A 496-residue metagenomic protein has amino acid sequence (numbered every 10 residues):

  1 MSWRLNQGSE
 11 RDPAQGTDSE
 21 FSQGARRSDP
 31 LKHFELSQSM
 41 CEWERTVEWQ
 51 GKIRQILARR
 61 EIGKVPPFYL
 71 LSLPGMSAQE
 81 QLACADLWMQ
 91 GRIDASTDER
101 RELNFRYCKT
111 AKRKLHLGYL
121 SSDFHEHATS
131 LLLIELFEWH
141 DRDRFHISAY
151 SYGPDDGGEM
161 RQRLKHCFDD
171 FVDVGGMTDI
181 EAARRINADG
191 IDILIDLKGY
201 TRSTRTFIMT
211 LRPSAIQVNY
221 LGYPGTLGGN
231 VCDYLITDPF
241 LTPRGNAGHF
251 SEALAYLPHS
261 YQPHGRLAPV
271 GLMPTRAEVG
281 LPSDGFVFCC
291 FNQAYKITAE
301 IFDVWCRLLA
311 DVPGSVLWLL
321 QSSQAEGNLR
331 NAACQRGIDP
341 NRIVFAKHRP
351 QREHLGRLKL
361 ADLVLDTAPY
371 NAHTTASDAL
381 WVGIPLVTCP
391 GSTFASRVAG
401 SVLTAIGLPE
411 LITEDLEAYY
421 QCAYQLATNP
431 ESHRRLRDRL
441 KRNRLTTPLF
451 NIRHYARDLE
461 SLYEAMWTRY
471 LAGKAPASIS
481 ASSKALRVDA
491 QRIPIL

Functional and structural regions predicted by a protein language model:
M1-P282, Q293, D303, N331-G337 (+6 more regions): Alpha-helical solenoid repeat scaffolds of the TPR/TPR-like class and their adjacent stem/linker regions that mediate
L115-Y119, F288, L317: Conserved hydrophobic helix-helix packing surfaces used for dimerization/oligomerization
R144-H146, C306-Q335: A conserved nucleotide-sugar
H166, T210, A310, T404-A405: Solvent-exposed polar/charged
C289-E300: Substrate-binding clefts and catalytic carboxylate motifs of secreted carbohydrate-active enzymes
T367-P369: A short structural motif in glycosyltransferase catalytic domains
A379-W381, T404: Short alpha-helix at the nucleotide-sugar/activated-sugar donor binding site of glycosyltransferases and closely
S396-G407, I412: Short acidic/histidine- and often glycine-rich active-site loop of Leloir-type glycosyltransferases that engages
